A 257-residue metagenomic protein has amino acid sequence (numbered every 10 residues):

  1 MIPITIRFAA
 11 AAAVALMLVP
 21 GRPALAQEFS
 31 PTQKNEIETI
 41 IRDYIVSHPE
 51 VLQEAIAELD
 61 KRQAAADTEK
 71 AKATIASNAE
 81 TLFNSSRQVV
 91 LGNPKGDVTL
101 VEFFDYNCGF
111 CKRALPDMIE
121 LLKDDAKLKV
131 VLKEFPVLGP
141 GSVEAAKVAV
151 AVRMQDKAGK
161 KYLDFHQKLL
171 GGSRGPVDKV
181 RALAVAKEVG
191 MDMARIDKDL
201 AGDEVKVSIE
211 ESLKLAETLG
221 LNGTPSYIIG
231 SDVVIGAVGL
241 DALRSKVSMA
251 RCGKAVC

Functional and structural regions predicted by a protein language model:
I2-F8, A26-R42, R62, L183-C257: C-terminal cap of thioredoxin/glutaredoxin-like
I2-I4, V19-E80: N-terminal targeting signals for export/organelle localization
A9-P20: Bacterial N-terminal signal peptides
K34, E38, R42, P49 (+11 more regions): Extracytoplasmic/secreted envelope proteins and their assembly/folding machinery, especially bacterial periplasmic
E80-V98: A short beta-strand-turn-helix
V101, K112-K187, D192, E217-N222 (+2 more regions): Structural alpha/beta surface segment adjacent to cysteine/selenocysteine redox centers across thiol/disulfide enzymes
F104-N107, G223: Short pre-active-site segment immediately N-terminal to redox-active cysteine/selenocysteine motifs in thiol-based
C108-K112, Y227-I228: The canonical Cys-X-X-Cys-His
